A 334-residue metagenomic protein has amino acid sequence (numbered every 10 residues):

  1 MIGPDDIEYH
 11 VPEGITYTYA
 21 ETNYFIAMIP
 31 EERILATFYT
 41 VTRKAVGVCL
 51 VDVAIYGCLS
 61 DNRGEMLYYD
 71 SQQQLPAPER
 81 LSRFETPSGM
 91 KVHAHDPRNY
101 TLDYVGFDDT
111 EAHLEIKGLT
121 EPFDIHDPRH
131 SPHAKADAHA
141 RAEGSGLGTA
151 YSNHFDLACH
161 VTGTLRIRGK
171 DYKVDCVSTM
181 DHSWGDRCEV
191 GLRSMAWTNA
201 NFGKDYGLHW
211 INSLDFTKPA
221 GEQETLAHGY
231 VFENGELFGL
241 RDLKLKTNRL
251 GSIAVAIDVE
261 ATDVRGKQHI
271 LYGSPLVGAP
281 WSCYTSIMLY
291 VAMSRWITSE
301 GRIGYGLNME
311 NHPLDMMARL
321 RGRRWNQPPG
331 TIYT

Functional and structural regions predicted by a protein language model:
M1-T334: Structured soluble/peripheral alpha/beta segments that form catalytic or ligand/cofactor-binding pockets
